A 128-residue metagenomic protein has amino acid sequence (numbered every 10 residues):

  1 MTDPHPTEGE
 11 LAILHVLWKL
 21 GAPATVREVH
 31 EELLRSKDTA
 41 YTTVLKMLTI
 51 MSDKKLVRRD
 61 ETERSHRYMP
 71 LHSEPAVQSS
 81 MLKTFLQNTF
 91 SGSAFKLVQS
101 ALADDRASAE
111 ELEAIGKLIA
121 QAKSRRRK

Functional and structural regions predicted by a protein language model:
P4-G9, T62-M81: Short, cationic-aromatic polyanion-contact patches
E8-V16, E28: Pre-recognition alpha-helix immediately N-terminal to the DNA-recognition helix within helix-turn-helix or winged-helix
L17-G21, A101: Short helix-to-turn junction characteristic of helix-turn-helix DNA-binding domains, especially the helix
P23-L33: Short acidic, hydrophobic short linear motifs in intrinsically disordered regions
L45-T49: Short, hydrophobic-biased segments on the C-terminal half of alpha helices that form "recognition helices"
K55: Glycine-centered, phosphate/nucleic-acid-interacting loop/turn motifs that mediate DNA/RNA or nucleotide
R59: Short beta-strand "wing" residues that participate in macromolecule-binding interfaces
M81-R125: Amphipathic alpha-helical dimerization/coiled-coil segments that flank or bridge DNA-binding/regulatory modules
